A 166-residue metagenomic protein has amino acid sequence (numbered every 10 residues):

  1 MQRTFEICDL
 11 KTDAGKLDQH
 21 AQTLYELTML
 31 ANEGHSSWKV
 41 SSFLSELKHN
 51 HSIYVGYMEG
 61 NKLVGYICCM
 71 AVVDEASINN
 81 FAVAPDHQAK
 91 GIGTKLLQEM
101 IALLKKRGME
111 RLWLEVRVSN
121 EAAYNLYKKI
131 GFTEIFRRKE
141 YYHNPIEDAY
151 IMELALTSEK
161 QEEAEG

Functional and structural regions predicted by a protein language model:
Q2-G15, Q19-D86, L97-E99, L103 (+3 more regions): Acetyl-CoA-dependent GNAT
F43, S119, Y142: Positions that flank functional sites
S52, R111, R117, H143 (+2 more regions): Conserved catalytic core of the tyrosine transesterase superfamily
A71-V73, V118, I146: A short coil/beta-turn micro-motif at the C-terminal edge of the histidine kinase catalytic ATP-binding domain
N80, A84-Q98, K105-R107, R111 (+3 more regions): Conserved glycine-rich acetyl-CoA-binding loop
E115, K128, T133-Y150: Conserved catalytic-core motifs of GNAT/GCN5-like acyltransferases
